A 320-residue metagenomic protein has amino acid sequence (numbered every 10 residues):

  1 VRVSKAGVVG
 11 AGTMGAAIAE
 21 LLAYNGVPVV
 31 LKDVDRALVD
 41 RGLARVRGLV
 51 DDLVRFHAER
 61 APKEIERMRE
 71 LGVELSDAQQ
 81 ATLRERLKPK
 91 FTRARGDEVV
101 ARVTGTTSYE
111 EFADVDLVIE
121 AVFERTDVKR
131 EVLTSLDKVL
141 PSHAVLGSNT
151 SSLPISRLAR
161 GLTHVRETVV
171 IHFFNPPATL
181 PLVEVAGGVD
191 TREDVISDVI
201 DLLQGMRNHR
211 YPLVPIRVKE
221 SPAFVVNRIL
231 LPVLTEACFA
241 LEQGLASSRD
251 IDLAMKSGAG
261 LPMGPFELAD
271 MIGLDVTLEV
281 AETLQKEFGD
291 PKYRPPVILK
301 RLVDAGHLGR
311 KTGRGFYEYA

Functional and structural regions predicted by a protein language model:
V1-L53, R60, I65-R69, V139 (+1 more regions): NAD(P)+-binding Rossmann beta1-loop-alpha1 motif at the extreme N-terminus of oxidoreductases
V1-R2, P62-K63, R67-R69, D194-E220 (+3 more regions): NAD(P)-dependent Rossmann-like dehydrogenase/reductase catalytic/cofactor-binding core
A6, P28-V29, L117, A144-L146 (+4 more regions): Structural motif
V9-A11, A17, N25, K32-D35 (+6 more regions): Generic beta-strand/beta-sheet core signal
G12, A16, E20, Y24-N25 (+12 more regions): Feature representing long, continuous alpha-helical segments
L22, L43, R47-H57, I119 (+9 more regions): Structural signal for hydrophobic packing residues in well-ordered secondary-structure cores of soluble enzyme domains
A37-L38, D52-L146, L153-R157: Rossmann-like NAD(P)-binding element
S148-K219, N227: Rossmann-fold dinucleotide-binding core
